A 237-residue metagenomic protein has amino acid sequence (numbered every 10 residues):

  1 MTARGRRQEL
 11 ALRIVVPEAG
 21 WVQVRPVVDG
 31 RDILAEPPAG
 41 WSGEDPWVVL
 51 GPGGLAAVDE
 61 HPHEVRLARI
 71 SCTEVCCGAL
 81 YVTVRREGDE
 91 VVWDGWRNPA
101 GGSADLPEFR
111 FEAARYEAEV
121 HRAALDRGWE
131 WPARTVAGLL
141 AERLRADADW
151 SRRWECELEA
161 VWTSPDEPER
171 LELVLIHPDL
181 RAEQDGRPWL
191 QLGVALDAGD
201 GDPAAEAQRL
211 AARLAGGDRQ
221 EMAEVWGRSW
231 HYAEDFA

Functional and structural regions predicted by a protein language model:
M1-R13, V49-P52, L139-W162: Charged, amphipathic alpha-helical segments
M1-V48: N-terminal "first-domain core" detector
A19-G20, G43, G51-T83, A148-P188: Amphipathic, interaction-prone secondary-structure segments
R31-W41, G101-E112, A182-A198: Short amphipathic beta-strand/extended segments with alternating polar/hydrophobic composition
V91-G95: Short hydrophobic/aromatic-rich beta-strand segments that constitute the beta-sheet cores of beta-sandwich/beta-barrel
W96-S151: Surface-exposed beta-loop interaction hotspot
W154-A237: Preference for solvent-exposed, low-hydrophobicity sequence contexts
